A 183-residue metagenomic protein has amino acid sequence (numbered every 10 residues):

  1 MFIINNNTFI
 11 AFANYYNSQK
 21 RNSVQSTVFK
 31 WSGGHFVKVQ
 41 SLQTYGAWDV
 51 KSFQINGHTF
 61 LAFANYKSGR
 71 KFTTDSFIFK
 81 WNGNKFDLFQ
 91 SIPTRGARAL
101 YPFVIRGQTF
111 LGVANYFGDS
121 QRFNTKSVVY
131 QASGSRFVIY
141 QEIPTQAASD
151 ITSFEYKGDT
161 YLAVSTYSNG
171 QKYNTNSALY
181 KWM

Functional and structural regions predicted by a protein language model:
M1-N6, K51-G57, Y101-G107, T152-G158: Structural signature of eukaryotic scaffold interfaces centered on beta-propeller domains
Y15-K20, Y66-K71, Y116-Q121, Y167-K172: Short glycine/acidic-enriched loop and turn motifs that connect beta-strands
V24-W31, D75-W81, K126-A132, S177-M183: Beta-propeller blade signature
S32-K38, N84-L88, G134-I139: Beta-strand initiation motifs
S41-K51, S91-Y101, E142-T152: Repeat-based blade/solenoid architectures
A97-Y116, S120-F123, S127: Loop/turn-rich, solvent-exposed surfaces of beta-rich toroidal or solenoidal domains
K126, T145, S149-M183: Blade-level signature of beta-propeller repeat domains, shared across WD40, Kelch, NHL, RCC1 and BNR/Asp-box propellers
